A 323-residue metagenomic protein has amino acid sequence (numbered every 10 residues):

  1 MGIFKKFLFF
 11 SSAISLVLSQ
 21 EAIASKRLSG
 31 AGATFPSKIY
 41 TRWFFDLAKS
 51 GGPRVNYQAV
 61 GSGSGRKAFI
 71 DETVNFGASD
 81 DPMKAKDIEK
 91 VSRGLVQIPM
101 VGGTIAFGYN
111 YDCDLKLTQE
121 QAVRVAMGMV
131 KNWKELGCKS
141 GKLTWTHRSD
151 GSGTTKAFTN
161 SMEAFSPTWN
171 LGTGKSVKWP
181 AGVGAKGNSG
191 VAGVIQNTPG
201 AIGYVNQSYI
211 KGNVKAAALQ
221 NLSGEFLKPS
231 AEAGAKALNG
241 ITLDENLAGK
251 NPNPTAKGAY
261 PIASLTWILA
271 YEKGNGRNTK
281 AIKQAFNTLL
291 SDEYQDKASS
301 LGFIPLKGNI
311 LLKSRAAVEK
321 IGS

Functional and structural regions predicted by a protein language model:
M1-F9: Bacterial N-terminal signal peptides that target proteins for export
F9-F10, A24: Short amphipathic alpha-helical "recognition" segments used for binding
F10-V17: Bacterial N-terminal signal peptides
L18-A24: Sec/Tat signal peptide C-region and signal peptidase I cleavage site
A24-S323: Flexible loop/hinge segments at secondary-structure junctions
